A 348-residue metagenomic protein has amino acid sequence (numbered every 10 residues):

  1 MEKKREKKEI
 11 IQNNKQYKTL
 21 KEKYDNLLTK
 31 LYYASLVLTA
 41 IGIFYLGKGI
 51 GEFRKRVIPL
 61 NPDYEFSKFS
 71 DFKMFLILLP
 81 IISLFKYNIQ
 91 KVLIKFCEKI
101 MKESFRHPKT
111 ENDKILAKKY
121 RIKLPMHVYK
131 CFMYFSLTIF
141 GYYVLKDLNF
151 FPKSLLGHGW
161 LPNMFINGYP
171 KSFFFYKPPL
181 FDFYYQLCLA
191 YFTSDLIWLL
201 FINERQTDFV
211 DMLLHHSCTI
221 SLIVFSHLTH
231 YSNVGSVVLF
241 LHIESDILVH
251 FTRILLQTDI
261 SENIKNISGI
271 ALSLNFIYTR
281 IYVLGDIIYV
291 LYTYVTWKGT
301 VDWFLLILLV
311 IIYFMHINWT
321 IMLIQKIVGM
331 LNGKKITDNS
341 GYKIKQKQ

Functional and structural regions predicted by a protein language model:
E2-N233, L256-I311, N318-Q348: Membrane-helix and juxtamembrane interface regions of eukaryotic multi-pass membrane proteins
V237: DNA-recognition helix of helix-turn-helix
L241-T252: Alpha-helical transmembrane segments and their membrane-interface exit regions
